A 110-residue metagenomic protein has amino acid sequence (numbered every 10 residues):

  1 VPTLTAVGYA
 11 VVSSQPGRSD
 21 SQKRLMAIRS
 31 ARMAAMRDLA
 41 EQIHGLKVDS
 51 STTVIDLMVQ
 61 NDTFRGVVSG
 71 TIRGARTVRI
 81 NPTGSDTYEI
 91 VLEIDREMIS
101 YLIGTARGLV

Functional and structural regions predicted by a protein language model:
V1-V110: Domain-level marker for long, solvent-exposed, non-transmembrane regions
